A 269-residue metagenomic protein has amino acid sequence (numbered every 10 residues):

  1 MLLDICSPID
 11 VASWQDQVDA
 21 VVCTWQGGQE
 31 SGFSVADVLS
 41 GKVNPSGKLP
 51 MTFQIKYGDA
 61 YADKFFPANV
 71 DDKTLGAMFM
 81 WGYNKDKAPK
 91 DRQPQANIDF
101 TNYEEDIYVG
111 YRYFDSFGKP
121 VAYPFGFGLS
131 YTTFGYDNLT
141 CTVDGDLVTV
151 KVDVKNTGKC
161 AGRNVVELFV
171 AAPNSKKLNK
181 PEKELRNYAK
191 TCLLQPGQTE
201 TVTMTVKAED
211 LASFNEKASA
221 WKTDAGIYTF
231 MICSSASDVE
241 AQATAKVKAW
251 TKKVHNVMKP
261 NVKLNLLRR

Functional and structural regions predicted by a protein language model:
L2-R163, K190, D224-A225, T229-C233 (+1 more regions): Secreted, periplasmic, or luminal enzymes acting at the cell surface/secretory milieu
S34, D238-A243: Extracellular and select intracellular beta-sandwich modules with Ser/Thr-enriched, small-residue motifs on
L147-T149, T199-T203, E240-Q242: Intrinsic-disorder/low-complexity, polar/charged segments enriched in Ser/Thr/Lys/Arg/Asp/Glu/Gln
K155-T157, A171, T205-E209, K248: Solvent-exposed residues in well-ordered beta-strands and their adjoining turns, especially edge/terminal strands
T157-K177, E182-K183: Short acidic, flexible loop segments centered on an aromatic residue
K176-E216: Intrinsically disordered, low-complexity Pro/Gly/Ser/Thr-rich segments with frequent PxxP/GP/PP motifs and embedded
T205-A236: Short, surface-exposed ligand- or partner-binding patches at beta-edge/loop junctions that are enriched in aromatics
